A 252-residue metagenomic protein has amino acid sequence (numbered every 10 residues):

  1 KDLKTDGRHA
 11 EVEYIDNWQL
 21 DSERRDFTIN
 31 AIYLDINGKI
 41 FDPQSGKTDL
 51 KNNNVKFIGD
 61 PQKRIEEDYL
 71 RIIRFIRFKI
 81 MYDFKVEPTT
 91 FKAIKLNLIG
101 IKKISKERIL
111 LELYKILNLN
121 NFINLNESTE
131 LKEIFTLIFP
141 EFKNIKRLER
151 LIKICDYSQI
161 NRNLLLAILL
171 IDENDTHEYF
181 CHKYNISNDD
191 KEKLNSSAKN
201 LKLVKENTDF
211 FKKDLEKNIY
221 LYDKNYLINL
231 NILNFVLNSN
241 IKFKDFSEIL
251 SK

Functional and structural regions predicted by a protein language model:
K1-K252: Catalytic cores of the polymerase beta-like nucleotidyltransferase superfamily and closely associated nucleotide
